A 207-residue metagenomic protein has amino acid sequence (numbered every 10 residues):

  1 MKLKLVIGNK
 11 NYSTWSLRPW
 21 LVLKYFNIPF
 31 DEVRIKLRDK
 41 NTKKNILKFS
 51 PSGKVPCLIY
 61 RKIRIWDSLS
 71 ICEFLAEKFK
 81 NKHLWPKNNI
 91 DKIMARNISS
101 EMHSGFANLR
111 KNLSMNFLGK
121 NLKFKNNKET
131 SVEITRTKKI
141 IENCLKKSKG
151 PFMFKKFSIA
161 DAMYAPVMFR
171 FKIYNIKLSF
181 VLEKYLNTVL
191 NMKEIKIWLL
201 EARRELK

Functional and structural regions predicted by a protein language model:
M1-K128: GST-like domain detector, emphasizing the conserved glutathione-binding G-site in the N-terminal thioredoxin-like
M1-K4, K139, K207: Basic/polar N-terminal segments that are highly enriched at the extreme N-terminus, encompassing both cleavable
L5-I7, V33, K155, I173 (+1 more regions): Short, contiguous strand/loop micro-motifs
K78, I98, Y174, E201-A202: Residue-level signal for well-ordered alpha-helical positions
M102, F106-N191: GST-like fold's C-terminal all-alpha helical module
V181-K207: Long hydrophobic alpha-helical segments typical of transmembrane helices together with their membrane-interfacial
